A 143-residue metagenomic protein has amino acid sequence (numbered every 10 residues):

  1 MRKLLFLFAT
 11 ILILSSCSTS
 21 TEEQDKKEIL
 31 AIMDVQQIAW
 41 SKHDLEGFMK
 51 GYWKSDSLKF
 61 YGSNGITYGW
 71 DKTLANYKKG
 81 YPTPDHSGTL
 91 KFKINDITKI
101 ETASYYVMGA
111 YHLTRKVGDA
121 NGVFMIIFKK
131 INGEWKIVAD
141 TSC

Functional and structural regions predicted by a protein language model:
L4-L14: Sec-dependent N-terminal signal peptides
L12, S16-G51: Short, low-complexity N-terminal intrinsically disordered segments enriched in polar/charged residues
Q36, F48-M49, S57-L58, T73 (+2 more regions): Hydrophobic pocket/interface hotspot
W53, N64, D96, G109-Y111 (+2 more regions): A mature extracytoplasmic/lumenal domain signature
K54, I100-E101, I131: Structural motif
S57-Y68, P82-D85: A short gly/proline-enriched turn/hairpin at secondary-structure junctions
L74-V117: Surface-exposed, charged secondary-structure patches
N121-C143: Short beta-strand edge/turn micro-motifs at domain boundaries
